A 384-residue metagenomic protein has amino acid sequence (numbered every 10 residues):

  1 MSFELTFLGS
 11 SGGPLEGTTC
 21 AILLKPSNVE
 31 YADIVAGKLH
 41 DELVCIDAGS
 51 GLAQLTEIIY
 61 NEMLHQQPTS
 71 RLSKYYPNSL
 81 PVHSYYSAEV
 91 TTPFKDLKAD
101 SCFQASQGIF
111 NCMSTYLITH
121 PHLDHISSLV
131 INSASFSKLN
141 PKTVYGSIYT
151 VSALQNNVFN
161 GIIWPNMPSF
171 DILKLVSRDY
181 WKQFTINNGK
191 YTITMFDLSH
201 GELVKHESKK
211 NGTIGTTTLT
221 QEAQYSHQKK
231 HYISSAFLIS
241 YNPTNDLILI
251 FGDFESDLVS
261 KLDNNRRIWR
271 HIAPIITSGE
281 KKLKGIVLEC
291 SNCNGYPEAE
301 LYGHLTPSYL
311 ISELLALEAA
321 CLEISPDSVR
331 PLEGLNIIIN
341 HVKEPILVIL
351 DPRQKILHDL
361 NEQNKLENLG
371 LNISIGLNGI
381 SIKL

Functional and structural regions predicted by a protein language model:
M1-S106, L175-I275, S381-L384: Core dinuclear metal-dependent hydrolase active-site scaffold
E42-L43, S114-T115, L139-T143: Short active-site oxyanion
D47-G51, E57, S128-V130, L198 (+2 more regions): Short loop/turn segments at strand-loop or loop-helix junctions that form parts of catalytic or ligand-binding pockets
L55-T56, T91-K138: Di-metal (Zn2+ and/or Mg2+/Mn2+) metal-binding site signature of metallo-dependent hydrolases with the MBL/beta-CASP
R71-V82, V90, G108, L247 (+1 more regions): Cap/insert and terminal regions of metallo-dependent hydrolase folds
K142-T150, I338-N340: Short internal beta-strands
P165-L173: Intrinsically disordered, low-complexity, Ser/Thr/Glu/Asp/Lys/Arg-enriched terminal regions and linkers of eukaryotic
